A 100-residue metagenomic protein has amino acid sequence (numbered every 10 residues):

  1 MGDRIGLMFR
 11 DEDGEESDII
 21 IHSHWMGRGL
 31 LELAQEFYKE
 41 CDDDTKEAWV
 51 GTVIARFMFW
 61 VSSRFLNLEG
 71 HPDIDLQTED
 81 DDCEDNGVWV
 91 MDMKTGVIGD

Functional and structural regions predicted by a protein language model:
R4-F9: Short beta-strand scaffold segments in enzyme catalytic cores
R10-E16, D92-T95: Short acidic-glycine loop/turn motifs at beta-strand connectors
G14-T52: Short, flexible N-terminal segments of the mature chain
F37-D100: Low-complexity intrinsically disordered segments
